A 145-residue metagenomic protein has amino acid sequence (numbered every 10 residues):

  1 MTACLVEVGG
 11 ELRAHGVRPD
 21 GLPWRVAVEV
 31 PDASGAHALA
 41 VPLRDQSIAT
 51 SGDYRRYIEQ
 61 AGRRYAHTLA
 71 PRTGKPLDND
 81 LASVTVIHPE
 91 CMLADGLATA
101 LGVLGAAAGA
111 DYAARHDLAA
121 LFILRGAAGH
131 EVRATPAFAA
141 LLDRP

Functional and structural regions predicted by a protein language model:
M1-P145: Mature catalytic core of soluble alpha/beta enzymes
